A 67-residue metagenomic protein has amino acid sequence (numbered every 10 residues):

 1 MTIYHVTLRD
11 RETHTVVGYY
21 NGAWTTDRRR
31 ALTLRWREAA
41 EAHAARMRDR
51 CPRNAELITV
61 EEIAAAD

Functional and structural regions predicted by a protein language model:
M1-R28, L57-T59: Short aromatic-glycine-(Arg/Gly/Cys) micro-motifs in beta-strand/loop hairpins
R28-R35, E41: Amphipathic, hydrophobic secondary-structure cores in small proteins
R37-D67: Short, mixed-charge low-complexity intrinsically disordered segments
